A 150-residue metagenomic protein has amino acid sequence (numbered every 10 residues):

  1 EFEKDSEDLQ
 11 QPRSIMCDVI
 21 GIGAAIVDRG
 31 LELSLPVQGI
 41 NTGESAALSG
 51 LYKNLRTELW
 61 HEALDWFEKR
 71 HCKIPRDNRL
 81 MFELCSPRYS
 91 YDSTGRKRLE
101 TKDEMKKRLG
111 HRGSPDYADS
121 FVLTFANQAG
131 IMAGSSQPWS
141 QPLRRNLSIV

Functional and structural regions predicted by a protein language model:
E1-R96, P142-V150: Mg2+-dependent endonuclease catalytic cores in nucleic-acid-processing enzymes, primarily RNase H-like
M81, C85-V150: Acidic two-metal-ion nuclease catalytic site recognized across multiple nuclease folds, prominently DnaQ/RNase D-T
